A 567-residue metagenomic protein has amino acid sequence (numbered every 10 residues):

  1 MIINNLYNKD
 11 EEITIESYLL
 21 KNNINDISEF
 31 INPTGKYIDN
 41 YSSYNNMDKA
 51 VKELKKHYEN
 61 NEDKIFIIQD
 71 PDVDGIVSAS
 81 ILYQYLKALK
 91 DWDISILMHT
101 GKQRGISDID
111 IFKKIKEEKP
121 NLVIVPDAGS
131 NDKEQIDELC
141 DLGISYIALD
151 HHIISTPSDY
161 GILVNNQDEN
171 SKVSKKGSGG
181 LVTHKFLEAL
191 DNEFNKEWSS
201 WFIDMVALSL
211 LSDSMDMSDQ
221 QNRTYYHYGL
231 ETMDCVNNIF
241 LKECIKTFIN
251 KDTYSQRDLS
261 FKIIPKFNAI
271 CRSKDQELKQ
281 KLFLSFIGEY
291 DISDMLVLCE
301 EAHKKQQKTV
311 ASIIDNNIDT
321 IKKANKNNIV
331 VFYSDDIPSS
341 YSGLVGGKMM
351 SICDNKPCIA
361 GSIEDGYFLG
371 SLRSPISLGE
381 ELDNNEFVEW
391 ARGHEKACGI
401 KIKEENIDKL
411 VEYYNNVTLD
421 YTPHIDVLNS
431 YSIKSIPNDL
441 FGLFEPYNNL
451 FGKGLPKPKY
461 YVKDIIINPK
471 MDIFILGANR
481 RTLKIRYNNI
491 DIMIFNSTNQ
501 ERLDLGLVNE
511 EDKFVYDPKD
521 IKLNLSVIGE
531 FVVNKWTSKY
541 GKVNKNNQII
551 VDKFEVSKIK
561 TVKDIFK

Functional and structural regions predicted by a protein language model:
M1-I68, A88: An N-terminal, well-structured beta->alpha segment
I15-I24, E59-I65, P71, T156-N325 (+5 more regions): A structured phosphate/pyrophosphate-recognition subdomain
K64-E118: Anionic-ligand anchoring segments at beta-strand to alpha-helix junctions in alpha/beta enzyme folds, i.e., glycine
D137, E197, C271, D319 (+3 more regions): Glycine-rich, acidic loop segments that terminate in or are immediately followed by a histidine
L455-R481, I485, L525-V527: Structural detector for short beta-strands of small beta-barrel domains
F474-N509, N544, V551-I559: OB-fold (S1/OB) nucleic-acid-binding surfaces
N499-I528: Short nucleic-acid-contacting surface segments enriched for D/E, G, S/T with interspersed K/R
K535-K567: OB-fold/S1-family single-stranded nucleic acid-binding modules
